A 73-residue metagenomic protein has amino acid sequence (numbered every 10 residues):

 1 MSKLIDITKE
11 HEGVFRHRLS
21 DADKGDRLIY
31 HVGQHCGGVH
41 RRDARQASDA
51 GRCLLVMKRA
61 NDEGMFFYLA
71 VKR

Functional and structural regions predicted by a protein language model:
M1-G38: Short amphipathic alpha-helical interface segments
R41-R73: Short, compact, well-ordered microdomains
